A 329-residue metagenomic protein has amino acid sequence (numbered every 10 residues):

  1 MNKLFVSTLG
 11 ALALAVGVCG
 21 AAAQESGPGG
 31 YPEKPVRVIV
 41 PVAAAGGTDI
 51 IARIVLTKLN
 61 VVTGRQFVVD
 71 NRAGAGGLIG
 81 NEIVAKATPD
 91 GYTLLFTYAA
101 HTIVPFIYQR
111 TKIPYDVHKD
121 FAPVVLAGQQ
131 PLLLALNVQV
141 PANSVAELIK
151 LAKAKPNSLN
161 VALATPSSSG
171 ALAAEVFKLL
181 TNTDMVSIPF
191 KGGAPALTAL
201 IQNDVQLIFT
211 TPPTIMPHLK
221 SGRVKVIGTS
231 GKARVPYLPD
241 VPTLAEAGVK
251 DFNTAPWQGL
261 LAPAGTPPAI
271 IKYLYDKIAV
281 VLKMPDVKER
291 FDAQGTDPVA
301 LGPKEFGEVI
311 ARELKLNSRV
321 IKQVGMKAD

Functional and structural regions predicted by a protein language model:
M1-E33, A146, A328-D329: Short, low-complexity disordered leader/linker segments with a strong preference for bacterial N-terminal type II
A23-D120, N157-S158, L180-L207, H218 (+2 more regions): N-terminal (or domain-start) structured segment
S26, L59, K86-Y92, I107-P195 (+2 more regions): Hinge/capping helix and adjacent helix->loop/strand transition within the periplasmic-binding protein
E33-P35, L180-T183, T243-E246, P268-D329: An extracytoplasmic/periplasmic, membrane-proximal ligand-sensing/linker region
G47, I51, V55, G76 (+14 more regions): Stable alpha-helical elements in mature extracytoplasmic
F96-H101, L163, G192-G193, T210-I215 (+3 more regions): Beta->alpha turn/N-cap motifs
H101-Q109, V176-L180, L207-V241: A ligand-binding cleft/hinge motif common to bilobed small-molecule-binding domains
